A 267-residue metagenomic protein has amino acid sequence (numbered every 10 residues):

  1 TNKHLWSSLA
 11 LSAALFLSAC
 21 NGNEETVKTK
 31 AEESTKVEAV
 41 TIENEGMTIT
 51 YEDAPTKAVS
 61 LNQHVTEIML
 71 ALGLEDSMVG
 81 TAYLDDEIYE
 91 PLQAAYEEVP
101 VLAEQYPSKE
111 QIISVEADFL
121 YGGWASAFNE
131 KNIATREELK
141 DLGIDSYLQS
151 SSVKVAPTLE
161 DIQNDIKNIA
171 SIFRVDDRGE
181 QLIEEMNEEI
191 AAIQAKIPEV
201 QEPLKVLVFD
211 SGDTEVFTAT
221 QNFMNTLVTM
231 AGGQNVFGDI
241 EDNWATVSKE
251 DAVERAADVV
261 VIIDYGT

Functional and structural regions predicted by a protein language model:
H4-S7, C20-E67, S171-L207, A256: Bacterial Sec-exported substrate-binding components of ABC uptake systems
N44-G46, V99-E110, I240-K249: Short helix-initiation/N-cap motifs at beta->coil->alpha
S60-V115, F119, W124-F128: A short, structured surface patch at a secondary-structure boundary
L61-I68, L74, S108, K131-T135 (+7 more regions): Stable alpha-helical elements in mature extracytoplasmic
D85-P91, F217-A245: Alpha-helical, coiled-coil/dimerization segments enriched in small aliphatic residues
K109-G122, K249-Y265: Proline-aspartate-enriched helix->loop->beta-strand connector
N129-F173, G266-T267: Charged, glycine-enriched surface loops/patches that mediate electrostatic binding to polyanionic ligands
